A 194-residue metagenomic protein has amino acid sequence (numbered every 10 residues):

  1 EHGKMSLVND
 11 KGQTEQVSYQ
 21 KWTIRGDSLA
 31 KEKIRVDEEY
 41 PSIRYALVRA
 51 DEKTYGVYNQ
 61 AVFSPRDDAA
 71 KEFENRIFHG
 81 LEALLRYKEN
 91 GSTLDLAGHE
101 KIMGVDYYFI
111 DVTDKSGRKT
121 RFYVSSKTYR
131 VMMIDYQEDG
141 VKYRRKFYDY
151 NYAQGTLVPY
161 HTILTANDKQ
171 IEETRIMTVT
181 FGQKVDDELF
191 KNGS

Functional and structural regions predicted by a protein language model:
E1, I34-V36, T54, L94 (+3 more regions): Well-ordered beta-strand positions enriched in small/hydrophobic/aromatic, beta-favoring residues
E1-A61: N-terminal mature ectodomain segment of secretory-pathway/periplasmic proteins
H2-K4, V8, R25, D37 (+6 more regions): A structural detector for beta-sheet-dominated domains
V17-S18, T93-L96, R145-F147: Short structured motifs
Q20-R25, A50-K53, A69-F73, S125-T128 (+2 more regions): A short, sequence-level motif marking secondary-structure junctions
R25-A30, H99-D106, A153-Q154: Short, ordered beta-strand-loop transition motifs
K53-R118, S126, E138-V141, V185 (+1 more regions): Flexible, processing/modification-adjacent segments and terminal tails in exported/periplasmic/extracellular proteins
V105-N192: Gly/Pro-enriched, hydrophobic low-complexity segments that function as extracytoplasmic propeptides/linkers
